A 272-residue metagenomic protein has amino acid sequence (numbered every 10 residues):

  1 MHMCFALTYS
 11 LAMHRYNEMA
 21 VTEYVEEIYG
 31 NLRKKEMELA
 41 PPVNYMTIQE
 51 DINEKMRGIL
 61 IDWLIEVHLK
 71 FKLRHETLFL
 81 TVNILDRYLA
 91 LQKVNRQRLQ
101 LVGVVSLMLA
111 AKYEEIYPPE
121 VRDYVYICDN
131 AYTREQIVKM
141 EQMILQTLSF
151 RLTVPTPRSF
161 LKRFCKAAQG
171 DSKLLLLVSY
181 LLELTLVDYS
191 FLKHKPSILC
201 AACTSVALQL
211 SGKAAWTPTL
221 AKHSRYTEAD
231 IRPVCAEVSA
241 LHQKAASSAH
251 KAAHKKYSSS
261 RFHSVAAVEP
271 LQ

Functional and structural regions predicted by a protein language model:
M1-Q272: Acidic, serine/threonine-rich low-complexity regulatory regions at protein termini of eukaryotic cell-cycle
